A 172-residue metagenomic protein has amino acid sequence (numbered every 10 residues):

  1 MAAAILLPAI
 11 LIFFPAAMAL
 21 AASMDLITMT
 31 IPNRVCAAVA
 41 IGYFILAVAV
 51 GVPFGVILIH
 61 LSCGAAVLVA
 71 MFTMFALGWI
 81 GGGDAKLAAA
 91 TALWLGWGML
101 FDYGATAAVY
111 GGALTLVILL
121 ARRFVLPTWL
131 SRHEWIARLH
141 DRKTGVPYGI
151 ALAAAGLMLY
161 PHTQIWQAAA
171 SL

Functional and structural regions predicted by a protein language model:
M1-L172: A membrane-topology feature that recognizes alpha-helical transmembrane segments and their immediate juxtamembrane
